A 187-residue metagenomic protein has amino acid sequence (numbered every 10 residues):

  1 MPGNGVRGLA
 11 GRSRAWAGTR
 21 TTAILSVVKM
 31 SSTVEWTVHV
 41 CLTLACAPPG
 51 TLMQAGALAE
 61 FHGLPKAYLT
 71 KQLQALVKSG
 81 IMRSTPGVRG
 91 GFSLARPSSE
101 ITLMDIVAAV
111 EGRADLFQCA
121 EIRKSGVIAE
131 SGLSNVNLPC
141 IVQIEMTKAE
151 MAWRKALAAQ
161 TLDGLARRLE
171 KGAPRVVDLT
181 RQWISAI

Functional and structural regions predicted by a protein language model:
P2-N4, R12-L25, C119-I187: C-terminal regulatory/oligomerization modules of transcriptional regulators
T22-V40: Short alpha-helical segments that sit at the start of domains
V40-A47, A109: Short amphipathic alpha-helical elements of helix-turn-helix/winged-helix folds
A45-G50, R96-P97: Short helix-capping/hinge SLiMs at alpha-helix to coil transitions
L52-G63: A short alpha-helical element within helix-turn-helix/winged-helix DNA-binding domains across DNA-binding proteins
G63-R83: Canonical helix-turn-helix DNA-binding module
I81-R89, S93-A95: Beta-hairpin "wing" of winged helix-turn-helix
